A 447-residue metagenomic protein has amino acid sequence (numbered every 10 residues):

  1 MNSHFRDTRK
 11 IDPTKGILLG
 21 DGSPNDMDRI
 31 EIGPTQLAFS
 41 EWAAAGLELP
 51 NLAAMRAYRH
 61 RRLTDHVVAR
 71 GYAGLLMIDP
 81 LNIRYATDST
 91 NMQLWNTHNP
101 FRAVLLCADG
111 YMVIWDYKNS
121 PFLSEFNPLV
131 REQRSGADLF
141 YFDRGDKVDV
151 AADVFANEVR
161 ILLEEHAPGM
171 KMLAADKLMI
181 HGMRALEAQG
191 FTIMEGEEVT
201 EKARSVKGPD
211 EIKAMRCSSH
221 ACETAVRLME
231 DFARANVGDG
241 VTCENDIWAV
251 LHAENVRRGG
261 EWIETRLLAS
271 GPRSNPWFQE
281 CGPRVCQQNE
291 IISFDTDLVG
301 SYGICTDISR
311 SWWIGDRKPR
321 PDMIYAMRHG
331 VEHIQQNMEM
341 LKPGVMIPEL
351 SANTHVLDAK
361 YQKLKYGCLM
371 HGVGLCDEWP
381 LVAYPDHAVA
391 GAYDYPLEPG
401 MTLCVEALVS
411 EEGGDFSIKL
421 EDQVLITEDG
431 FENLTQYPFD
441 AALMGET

Functional and structural regions predicted by a protein language model:
M1-T447: Active-site neighborhoods and metal-handling regions in enzymes and metal-associated proteins
